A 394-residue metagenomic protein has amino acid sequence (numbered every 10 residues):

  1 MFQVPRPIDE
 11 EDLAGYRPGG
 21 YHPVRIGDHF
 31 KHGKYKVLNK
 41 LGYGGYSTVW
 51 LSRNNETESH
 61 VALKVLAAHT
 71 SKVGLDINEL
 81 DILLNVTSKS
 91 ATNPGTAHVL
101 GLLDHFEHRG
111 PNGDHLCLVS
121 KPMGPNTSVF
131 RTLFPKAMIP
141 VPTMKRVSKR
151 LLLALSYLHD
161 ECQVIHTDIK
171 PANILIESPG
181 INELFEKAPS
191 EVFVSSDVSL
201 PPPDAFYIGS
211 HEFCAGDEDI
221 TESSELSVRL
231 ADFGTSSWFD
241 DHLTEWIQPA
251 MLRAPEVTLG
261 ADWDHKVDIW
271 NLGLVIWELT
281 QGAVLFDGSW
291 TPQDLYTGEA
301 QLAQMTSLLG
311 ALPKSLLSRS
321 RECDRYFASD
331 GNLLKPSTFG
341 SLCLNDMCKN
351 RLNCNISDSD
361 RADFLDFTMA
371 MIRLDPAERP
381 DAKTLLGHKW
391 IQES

Functional and structural regions predicted by a protein language model:
I26-D28, K36, T48-A68: Glycine-rich ATP phosphate-binding loop
L66-G95: Conserved N-lobe beta3->alphaC-helix segment of eukaryotic protein kinase catalytic domains
P94-V141: Conserved structural core of kinase catalytic domains
G110-G113, S227, G234-D241, T306-F367: C-terminal lobe substrate-recognition/regulatory segment of protein kinase catalytic domains
H159-E177, I181-T221: Catalytic-loop of the protein kinase fold
D268: Conserved catalytic-loop aspartate of Hanks-type protein kinases
R379: Conserved HRD-motif arginine in the catalytic loop of eukaryotic-like protein kinases
